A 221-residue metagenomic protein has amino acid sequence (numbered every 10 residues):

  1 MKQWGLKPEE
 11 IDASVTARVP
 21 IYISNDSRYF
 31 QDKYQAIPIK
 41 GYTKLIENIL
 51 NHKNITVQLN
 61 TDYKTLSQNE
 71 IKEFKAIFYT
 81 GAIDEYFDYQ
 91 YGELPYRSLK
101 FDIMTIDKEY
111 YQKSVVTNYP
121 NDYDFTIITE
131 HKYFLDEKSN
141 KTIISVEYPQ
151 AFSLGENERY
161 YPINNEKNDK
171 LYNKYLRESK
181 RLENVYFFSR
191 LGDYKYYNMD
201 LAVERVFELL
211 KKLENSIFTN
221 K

Functional and structural regions predicted by a protein language model:
M1-A76, F87: Active-site/ligand-binding neighborhood in enzyme catalytic cores
L6, A82, D193: Gly/Ser/Thr-rich helix-start
Q35-Y42, N118, K195-A202: Aromatic-acidic/polar surface patches that form glycan- and anion
K44-E47, N51, D88, E204 (+2 more regions): A broad, structural surface signal
I49, K53, L135-K138, S179 (+1 more regions): Hydrophobic, Leu/Ile/Phe/Ala-enriched alpha-helical segments that form helix-helix packing faces
T61-E178: Mid-domain catalytic core of redox enzymes that form a hydrophobic substrate pocket/lid adjacent to a catalytic redox
E158-K221: C-terminal catalytic lobe of FAD-dependent flavoproteins
